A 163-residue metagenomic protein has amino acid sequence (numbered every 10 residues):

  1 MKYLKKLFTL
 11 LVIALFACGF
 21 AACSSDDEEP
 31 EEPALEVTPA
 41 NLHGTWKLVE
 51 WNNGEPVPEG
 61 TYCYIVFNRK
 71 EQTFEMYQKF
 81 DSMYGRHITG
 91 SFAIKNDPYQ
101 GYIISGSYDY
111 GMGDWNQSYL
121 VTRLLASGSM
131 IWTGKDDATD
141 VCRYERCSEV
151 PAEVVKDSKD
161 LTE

Functional and structural regions predicted by a protein language model:
M1-T9: Bacterial N-terminal signal peptides that target proteins for export
Y3, F16-H43, C147-E163: Bacterial Sec-dependent N-terminal signal peptides
H43-K47, E71-E75, P98-S105, L125-I131: Short, hydrophobic/aromatic-rich segments at coil-to-beta transitions
G44-Q72, S105-W115: Short, solvent-exposed loop/hinge segments that bridge or flank secondary-structure elements
E50-N52, M76-F80, G106-Y108, T133-D137: Beta-turn initiation residues at beta-strand->coil junctions
V57-I103: N-terminal glycine/threonine-rich, aromatic-flanked beta-hairpin/loop signature
Y62-F67, I88-I94, Q117-L124, M130 (+1 more regions): Hydrophobic/aromatic beta-strand elements that line small-molecule binding cavities or substrate pockets in beta-rich
H87-D97, T133-E163: Edge beta-strand at a domain terminus
